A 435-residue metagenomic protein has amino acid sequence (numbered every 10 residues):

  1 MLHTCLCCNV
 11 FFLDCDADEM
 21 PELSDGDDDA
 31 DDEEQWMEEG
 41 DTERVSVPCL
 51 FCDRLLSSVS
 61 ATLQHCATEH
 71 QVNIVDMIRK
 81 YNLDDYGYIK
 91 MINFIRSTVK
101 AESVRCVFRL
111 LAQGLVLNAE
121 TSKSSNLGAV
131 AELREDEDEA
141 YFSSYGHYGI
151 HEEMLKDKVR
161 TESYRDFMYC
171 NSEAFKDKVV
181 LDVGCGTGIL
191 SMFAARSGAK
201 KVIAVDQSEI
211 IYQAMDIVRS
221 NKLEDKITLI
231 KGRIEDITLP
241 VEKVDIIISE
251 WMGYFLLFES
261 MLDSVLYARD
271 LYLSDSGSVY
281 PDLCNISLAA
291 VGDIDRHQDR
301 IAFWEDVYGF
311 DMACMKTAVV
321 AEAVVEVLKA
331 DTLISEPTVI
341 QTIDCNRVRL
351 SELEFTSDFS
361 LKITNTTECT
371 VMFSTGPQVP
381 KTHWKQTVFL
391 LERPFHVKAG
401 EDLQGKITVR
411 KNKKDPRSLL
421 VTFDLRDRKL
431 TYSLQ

Functional and structural regions predicted by a protein language model:
L2-R44: Acidic, serine/threonine-rich intrinsically disordered low-complexity regions
E22-E39, I74, Y81-Y86, L117-V183 (+2 more regions): Class I SAM-binding transferase module
M37-E43, N93-K100: Short, flexible, mixed-charge glycine/proline-rich loop motifs that serve as phosphate/nucleic-acid-contacting
E39-D41, S46, L63-A67, C106 (+1 more regions): Eukaryotic complex-assembly regions enriched in large gene-expression and RNA-handling proteins
C49-C52, S103-C106: Short cysteine-rich clusters marking metal-coordination/redox-active sites
L55-L56: Conserved X-F/Y motif at the start of the beta-hairpin in classical C2H2 zinc finger domains
S60-D85, T98, R109, Q113: C-terminal recognition-helix end and immediately following basic linker of small zinc-binding "finger" domains
